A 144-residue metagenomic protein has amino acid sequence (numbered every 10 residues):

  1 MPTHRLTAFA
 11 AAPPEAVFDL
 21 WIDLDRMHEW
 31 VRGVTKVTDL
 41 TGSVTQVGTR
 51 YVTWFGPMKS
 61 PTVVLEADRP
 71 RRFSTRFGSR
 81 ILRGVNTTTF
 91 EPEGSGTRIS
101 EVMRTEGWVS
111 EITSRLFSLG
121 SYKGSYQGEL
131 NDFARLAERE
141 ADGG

Functional and structural regions predicted by a protein language model:
M1-G42, E138, G143-G144: Hydrophobic ligand-binding cavity/cleft-lining segments
T3-R5, M58-T62, L82-T87: Short, surface-exposed coil-to-beta transition loops
T7-A11, T38, W54, V63 (+1 more regions): Generic structural detector for well-ordered beta-strands
A11-E15, G42, L65-P70, T89-R98 (+2 more regions): A short, structured loop/turn motif at beta-sheet edges
R32, K59, R69-P70: A generic structural motif
V44-V52, A67-T75: Short, hydrophobic/aromatic-rich segments at coil-to-beta transitions
P57-E66, T75-S79: Helix-adjacent hinge/juxtasegments
R76-G128, F133-R135, G144: Beta-strand/loop substructures that line and gate deep hydrophobic ligand-binding cavities in soluble
